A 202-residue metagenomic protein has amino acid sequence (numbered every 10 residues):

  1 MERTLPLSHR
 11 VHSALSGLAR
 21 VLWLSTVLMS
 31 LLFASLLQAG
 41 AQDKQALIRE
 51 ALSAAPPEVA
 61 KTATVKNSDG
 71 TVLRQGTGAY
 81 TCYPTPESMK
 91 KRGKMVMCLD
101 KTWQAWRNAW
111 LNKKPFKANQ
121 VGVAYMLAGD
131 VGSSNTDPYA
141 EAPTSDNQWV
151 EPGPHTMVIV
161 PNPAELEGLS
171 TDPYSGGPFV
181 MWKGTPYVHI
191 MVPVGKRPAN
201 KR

Functional and structural regions predicted by a protein language model:
M1-R20: N-terminal secretory signal peptides that target proteins for export/translocation
V21-S35: Bacterial N-terminal signal peptides
S35-A41: Sec/Tat signal peptide C-region and signal peptidase I cleavage site
A41-R202: Primary mode marks residue(s) on the alpha4-beta5-alpha5 output face of response regulator receiver
